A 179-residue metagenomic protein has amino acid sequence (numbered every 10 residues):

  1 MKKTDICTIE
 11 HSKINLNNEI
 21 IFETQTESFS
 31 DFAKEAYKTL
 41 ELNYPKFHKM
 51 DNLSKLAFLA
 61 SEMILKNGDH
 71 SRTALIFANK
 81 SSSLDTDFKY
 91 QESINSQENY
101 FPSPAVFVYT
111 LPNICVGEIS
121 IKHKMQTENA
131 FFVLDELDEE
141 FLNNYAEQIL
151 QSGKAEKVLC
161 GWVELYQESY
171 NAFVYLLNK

Functional and structural regions predicted by a protein language model:
M1-K179: Conserved "HGTGT" condensation-loop signature of ketosynthase/thiolase-family condensing enzymes that catalyze
